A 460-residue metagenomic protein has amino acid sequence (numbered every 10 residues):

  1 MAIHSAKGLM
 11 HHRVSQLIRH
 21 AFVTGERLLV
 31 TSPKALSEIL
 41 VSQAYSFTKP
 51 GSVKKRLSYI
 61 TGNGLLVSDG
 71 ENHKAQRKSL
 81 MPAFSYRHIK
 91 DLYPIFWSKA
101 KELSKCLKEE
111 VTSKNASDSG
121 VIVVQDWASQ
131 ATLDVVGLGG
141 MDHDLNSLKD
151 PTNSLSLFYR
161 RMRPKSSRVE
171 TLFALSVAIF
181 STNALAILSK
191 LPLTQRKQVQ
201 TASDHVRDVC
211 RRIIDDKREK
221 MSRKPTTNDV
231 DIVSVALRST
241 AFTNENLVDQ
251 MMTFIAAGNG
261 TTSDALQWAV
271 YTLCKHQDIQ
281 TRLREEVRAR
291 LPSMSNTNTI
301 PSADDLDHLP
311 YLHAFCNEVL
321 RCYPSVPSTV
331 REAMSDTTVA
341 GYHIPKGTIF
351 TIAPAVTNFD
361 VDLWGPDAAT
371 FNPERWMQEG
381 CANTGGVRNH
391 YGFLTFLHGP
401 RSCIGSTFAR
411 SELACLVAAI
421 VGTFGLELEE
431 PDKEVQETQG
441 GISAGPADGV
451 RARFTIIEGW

Functional and structural regions predicted by a protein language model:
M1-A75, K90, I95-E102, A131 (+8 more regions): N-terminal membrane-proximal hinge/A-helix region immediately C-terminal to the signal-anchor transmembrane segment
M1-V14, D208, R212, T299-A340: Conserved cytochrome P450 K-helix E-x-x-R motif and the immediately C-terminal K′/meander segment
K49-L57, D91-L266, A303: Cytochrome P450 heme-thiolate monooxygenase catalytic core
Y93, W97, D118, L155-M162 (+7 more regions): Cytochrome P450 I-helix active-site segment
L145, C274-I279, S402, S406-A444: Cytochrome P450 heme-binding "Cys pocket" and the immediately downstream C-terminal segment
T261-C274, L416: Short, small-residue alpha-helix embedded
I352-N383: Conserved cytochrome P450 K-helix/beta-meander segment immediately N-terminal to the heme-binding cysteine loop
S443-W460: C-terminal helix/juxtamembrane-tail motif
